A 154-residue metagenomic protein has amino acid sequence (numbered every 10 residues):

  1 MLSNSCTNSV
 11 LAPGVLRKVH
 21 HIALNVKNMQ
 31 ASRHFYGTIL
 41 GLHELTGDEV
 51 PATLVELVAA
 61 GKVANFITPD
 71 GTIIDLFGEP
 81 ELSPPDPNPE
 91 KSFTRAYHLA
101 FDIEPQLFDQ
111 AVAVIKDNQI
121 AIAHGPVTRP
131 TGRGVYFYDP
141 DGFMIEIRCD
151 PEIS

Functional and structural regions predicted by a protein language model:
M1-V15, V112-S154: Vicinal oxygen chelate
N4-N8, E49-L54, E81-P87: A short, acidic/glycine-rich surface segment
G14, L57-V58, E90-F93: A generic structural micro-feature
V19-K27, K62-P69, D86-V114, R133-Y138: Vicinal oxygen chelate
N25-I73: Core segments of cupin and vicinal oxygen chelate
A31-H34, T38, D109-D117, A121: Replace "anionic and nucleotidyl ligands
G71, E79-E81, D150-E152: Residue-level signature for short turns and capping positions that connect secondary-structure elements
I74-F77, E146: Conserved beta-strand in the GNAT
